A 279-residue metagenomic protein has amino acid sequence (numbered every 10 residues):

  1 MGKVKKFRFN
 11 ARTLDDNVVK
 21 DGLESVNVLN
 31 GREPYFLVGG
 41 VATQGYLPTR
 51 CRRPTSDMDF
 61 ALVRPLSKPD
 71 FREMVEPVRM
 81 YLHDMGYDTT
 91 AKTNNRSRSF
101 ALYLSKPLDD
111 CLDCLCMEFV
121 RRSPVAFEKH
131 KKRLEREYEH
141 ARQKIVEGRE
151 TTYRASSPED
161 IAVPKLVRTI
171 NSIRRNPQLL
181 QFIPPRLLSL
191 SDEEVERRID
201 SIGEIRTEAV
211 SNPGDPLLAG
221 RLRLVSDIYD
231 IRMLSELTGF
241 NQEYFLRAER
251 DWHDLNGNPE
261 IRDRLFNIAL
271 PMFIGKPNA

Functional and structural regions predicted by a protein language model:
M1-A279: Compositionally biased terminal segments of proteins
